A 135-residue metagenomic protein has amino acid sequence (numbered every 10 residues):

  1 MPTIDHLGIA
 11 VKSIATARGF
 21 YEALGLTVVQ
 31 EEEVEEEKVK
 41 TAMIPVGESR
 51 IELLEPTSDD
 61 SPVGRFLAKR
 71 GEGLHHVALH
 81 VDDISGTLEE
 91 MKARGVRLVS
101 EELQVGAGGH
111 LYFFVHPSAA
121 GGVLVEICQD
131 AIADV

Functional and structural regions predicted by a protein language model:
M1-T16, E72-V81, D130-V135: N-terminal beta-strand motif that seeds the catalytic metal site of vicinal oxygen chelate
I4, G8-V11, Y21, I44 (+5 more regions): Short, structured motif recognition centered on aromatic/hydrophobic residues
S13-V28, A93-R94: Amphipathic alpha-helical segments
T16-G19, E33-K38: Short glycine/proline-centered loop/turn elements that form peptide/ligand docking sites
G25-E33, G95-E102: Short secondary-structure junctions
V29-E31, D60-R65: A short, acidic/glycine-rich surface segment
A42-M43, G47, E52, L79 (+1 more regions): Vicinal oxygen chelate
L67-A93: Short, solvent-exposed interaction modules
